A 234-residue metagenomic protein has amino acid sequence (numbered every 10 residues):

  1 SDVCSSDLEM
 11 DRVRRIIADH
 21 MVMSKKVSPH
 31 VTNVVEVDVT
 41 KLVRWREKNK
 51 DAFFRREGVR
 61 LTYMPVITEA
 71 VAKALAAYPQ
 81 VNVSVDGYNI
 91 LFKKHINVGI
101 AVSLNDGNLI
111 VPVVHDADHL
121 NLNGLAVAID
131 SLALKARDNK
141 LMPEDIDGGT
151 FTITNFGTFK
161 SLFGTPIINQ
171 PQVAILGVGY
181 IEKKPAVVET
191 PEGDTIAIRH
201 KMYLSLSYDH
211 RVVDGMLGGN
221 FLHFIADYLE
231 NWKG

Functional and structural regions predicted by a protein language model:
S1-G234: C-terminal catalytic/motor cores of large multi-domain enzyme assemblies
